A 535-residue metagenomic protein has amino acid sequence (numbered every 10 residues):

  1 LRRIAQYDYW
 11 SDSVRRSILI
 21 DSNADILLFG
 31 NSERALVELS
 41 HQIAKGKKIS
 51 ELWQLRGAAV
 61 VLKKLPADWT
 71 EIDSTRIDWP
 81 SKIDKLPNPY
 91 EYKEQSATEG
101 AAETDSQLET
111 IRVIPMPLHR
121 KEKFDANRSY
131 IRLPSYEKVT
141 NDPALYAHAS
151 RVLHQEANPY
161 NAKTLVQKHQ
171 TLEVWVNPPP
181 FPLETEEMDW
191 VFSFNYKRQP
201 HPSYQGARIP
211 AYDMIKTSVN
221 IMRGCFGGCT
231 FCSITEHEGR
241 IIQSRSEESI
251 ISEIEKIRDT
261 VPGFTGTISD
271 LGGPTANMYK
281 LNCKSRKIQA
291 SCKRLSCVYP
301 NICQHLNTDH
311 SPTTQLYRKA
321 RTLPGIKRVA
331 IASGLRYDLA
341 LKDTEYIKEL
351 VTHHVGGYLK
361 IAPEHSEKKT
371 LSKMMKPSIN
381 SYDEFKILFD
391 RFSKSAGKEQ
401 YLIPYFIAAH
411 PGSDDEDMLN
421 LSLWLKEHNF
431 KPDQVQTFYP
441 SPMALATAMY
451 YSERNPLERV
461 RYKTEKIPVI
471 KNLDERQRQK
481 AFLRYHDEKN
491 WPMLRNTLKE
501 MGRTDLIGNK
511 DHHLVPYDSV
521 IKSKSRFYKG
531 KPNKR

Functional and structural regions predicted by a protein language model:
L1-H169, F181: Glycine-rich beta-alpha loop elements in corrinoid/cobalamin-binding modules across cobalamin-dependent enzymes
R2-R3, G30-H41, L62-T70, I241 (+6 more regions): Flexible glycine/acidic-rich beta-alpha junction loops that bind and position SAM and/or redox cofactors in anaerobic
D25, V191, C225, C229 (+4 more regions): Conserved, mostly hydrophobic/aromatic
I49-W69, D73, R128-A157, V166 (+5 more regions): Terminal amphipathic helices with adjacent charged low-complexity linkers/tails
L52-A59, Q205, N220, L359 (+2 more regions): Flexible, glycine-rich loop/tail regions that form catalytic "lids" or insertion modules at the edges of active sites
L145-S218: N-terminal [4Fe-4S]-dependent radical SAM core
Q205-S233, R258, T267: N-terminal pre-triad scaffold of radical SAM enzymes
K256-I403, I407-P411: Conserved SAM/AdoMet-binding glycine-rich loop
